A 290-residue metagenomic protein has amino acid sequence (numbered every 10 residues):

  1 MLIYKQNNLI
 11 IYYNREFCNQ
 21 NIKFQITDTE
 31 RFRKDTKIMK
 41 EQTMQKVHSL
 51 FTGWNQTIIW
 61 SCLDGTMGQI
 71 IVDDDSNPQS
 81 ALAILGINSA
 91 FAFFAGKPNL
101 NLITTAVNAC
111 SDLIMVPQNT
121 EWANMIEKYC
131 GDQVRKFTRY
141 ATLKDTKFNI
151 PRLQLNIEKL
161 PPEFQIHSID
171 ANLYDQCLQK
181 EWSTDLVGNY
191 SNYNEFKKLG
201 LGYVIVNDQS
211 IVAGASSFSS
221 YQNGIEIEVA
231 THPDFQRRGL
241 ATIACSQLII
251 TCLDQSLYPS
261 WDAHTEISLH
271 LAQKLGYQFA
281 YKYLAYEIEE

Functional and structural regions predicted by a protein language model:
Y4, I11-E16, I26-F32, G68-D175 (+1 more regions): Acyl-donor-binding surface of acyltransferase catalytic domains
F24, F32-Q56, F148-Y193: Short amphipathic alpha-helix that is part of the acyltransferase structural core
C62-P78, N194-Y203, I225: A short helix-loop-beta-strand connector motif used in the catalytic cores of GNAT acetyltransferases and, in some
L100-I103, R237-I250, H270, K274: Conserved acetyl-CoA-binding loop-helix of GNAT-fold acetyltransferases
S111-N119, C252-H264: Conserved GNAT acetyl-CoA-binding A-motif
W122-Q133, H264-K282: Conserved active-site alpha-helix within GNAT-family acetyltransferase domains
N194-G224, E228-H232: A conserved beta-strand-loop-helix scaffold within acyl/acetyltransferase catalytic domains
